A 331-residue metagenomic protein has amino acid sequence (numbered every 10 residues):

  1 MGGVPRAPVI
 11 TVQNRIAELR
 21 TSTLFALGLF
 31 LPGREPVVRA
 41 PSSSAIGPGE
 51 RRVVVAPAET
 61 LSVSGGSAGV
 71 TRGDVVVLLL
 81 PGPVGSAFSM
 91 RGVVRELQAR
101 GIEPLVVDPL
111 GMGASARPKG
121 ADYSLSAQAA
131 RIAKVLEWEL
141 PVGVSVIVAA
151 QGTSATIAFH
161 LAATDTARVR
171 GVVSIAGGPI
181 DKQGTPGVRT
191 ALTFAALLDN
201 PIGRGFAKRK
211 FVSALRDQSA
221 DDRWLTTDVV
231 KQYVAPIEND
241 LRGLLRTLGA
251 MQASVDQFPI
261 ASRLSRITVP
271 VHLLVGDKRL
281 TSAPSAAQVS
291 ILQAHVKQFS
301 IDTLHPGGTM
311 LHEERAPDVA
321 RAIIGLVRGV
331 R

Functional and structural regions predicted by a protein language model:
M1-V77, A99-I102, A127, L140-P141 (+2 more regions): Alpha/beta-hydrolase fold catalytic core
N14-I16, V106-A149, R321: Active-site loop/oxyanion-hole signature of alpha/beta-hydrolase fold enzymes
G66-A114: Conserved HGGG/HGGXW glycine-rich cap/lid loop of the alpha/beta-hydrolase fold
A150, S154, A158: Gly/Ala-rich beta-loop-alpha elbow adjacent to hydrolase catalytic centers
A163, V172-P201: Flexible "cap/lid" loop of the alpha/beta hydrolase fold
Q183-P186, G205-S265: Conserved alpha/beta-hydrolase catalytic His-Asp/Glu region
H272-G307: Conserved loop-alpha-helix segment in the C-terminal half of the alpha/beta-hydrolase fold that carries the catalytic
G307-A320: Catalytic histidine-centered segment of alpha/beta-hydrolase-like enzymes
